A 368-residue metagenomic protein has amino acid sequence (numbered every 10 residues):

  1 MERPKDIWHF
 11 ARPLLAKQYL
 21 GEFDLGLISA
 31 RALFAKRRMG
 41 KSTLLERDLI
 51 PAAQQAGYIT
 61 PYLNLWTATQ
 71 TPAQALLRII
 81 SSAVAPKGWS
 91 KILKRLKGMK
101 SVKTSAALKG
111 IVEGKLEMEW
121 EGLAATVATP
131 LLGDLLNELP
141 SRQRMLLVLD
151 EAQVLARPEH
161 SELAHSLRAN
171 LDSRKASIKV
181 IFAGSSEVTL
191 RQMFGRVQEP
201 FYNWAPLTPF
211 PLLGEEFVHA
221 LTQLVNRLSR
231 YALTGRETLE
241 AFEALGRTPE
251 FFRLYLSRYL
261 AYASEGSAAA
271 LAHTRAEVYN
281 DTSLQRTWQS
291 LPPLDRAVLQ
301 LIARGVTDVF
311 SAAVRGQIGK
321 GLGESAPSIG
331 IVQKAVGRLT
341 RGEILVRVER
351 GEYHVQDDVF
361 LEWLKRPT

Functional and structural regions predicted by a protein language model:
I7-L20: N-terminal pre-P-loop "Q-motif" helix
G21-I28: Phosphate-binding P-loop
S29-R31, A35-M39, T43-L146, L155 (+1 more regions): P-loop NTPase nucleotide-binding core
P51, R258, R338: Alpha-helical DNA-recognition elements
M118-S186, G195: Conserved Walker B catalytic segment
Q192-E240: Helix-loop-helix "sensor" segment of P-loop NTPases
Q223-L284, P293: Amphipathic alpha-helical "lid/sensor" segments that cap RecA-like P-loop NTPase cores
T282-T368: C-terminal leucine-rich, beta-strand-based interaction scaffolds used for sensing/assembly
